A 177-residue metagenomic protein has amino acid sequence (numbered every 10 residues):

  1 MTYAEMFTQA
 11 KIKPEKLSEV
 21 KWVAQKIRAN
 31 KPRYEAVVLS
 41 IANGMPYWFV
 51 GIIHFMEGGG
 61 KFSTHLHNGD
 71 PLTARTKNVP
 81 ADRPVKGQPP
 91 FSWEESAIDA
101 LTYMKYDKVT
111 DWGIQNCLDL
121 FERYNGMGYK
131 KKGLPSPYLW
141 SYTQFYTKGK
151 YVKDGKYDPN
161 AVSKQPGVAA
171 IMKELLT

Functional and structural regions predicted by a protein language model:
M1-A36: N-terminal export signals and maturation junctions of secreted/periplasmic proteins
A4-M6, Q25, R83-T177: Non-catalytic cell-wall polysaccharide-engagement segments
A29-P32, G44-W48, E95: Short, well-structured alpha-helical interface segments that form or flank functional binding sites
P32-A36, G51, I98, T102: Solvent-exposed, polar/charged alpha-helical surfaces in well-ordered, non-transmembrane soluble domains, broadly
V38-S40: The alpha-helix within a helix-turn-helix
G44-K61, A100-L101: Short, functionally critical alpha-helical segments immediately adjacent to catalytic or ligand/cofactor-binding
E57-N68, D107: Amphipathic alpha-helical interaction segments
S63-P80: Short, surface-exposed glycine/acidic/tryptophan-bearing loops
